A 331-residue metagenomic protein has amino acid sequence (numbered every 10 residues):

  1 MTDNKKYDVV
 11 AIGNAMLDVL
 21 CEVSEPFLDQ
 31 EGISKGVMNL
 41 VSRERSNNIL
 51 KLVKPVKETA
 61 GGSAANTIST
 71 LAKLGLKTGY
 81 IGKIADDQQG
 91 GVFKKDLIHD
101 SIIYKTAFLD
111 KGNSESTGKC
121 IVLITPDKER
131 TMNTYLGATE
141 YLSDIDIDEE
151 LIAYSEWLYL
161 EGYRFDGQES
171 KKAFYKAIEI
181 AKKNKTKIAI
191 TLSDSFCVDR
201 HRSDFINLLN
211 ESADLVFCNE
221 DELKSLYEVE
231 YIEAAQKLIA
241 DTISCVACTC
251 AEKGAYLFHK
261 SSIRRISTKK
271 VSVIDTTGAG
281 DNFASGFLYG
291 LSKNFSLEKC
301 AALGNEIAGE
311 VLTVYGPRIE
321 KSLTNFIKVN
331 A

Functional and structural regions predicted by a protein language model:
M1-I81, G91-V92: Glycine-rich phosphate/adenosyl-contacting loop at the front of the ribokinase-like
M1-V10, A15, D29-K35, L52 (+3 more regions): Conserved phosphate-binding/catalytic region of the ribokinase-like
N4, L151-A153, L209-N210, A240: A short, aliphatic-rich alpha-helical micro-motif
I68-K77, L123-T125, G290-K293: Alpha-helix C-terminal capping segments
T78, Y104, I188-A189, V246: Hydrophobic beta-strand scaffold residues
D96-S114: A glycine-rich helix N-cap at a beta->alpha junction
K105-K111, V122-Q168: Conserved phosphate-binding/catalytic loop of the ribokinase/pfkB sugar-kinase fold
W157-A234, K253-A255: Conserved beta-alpha-beta core of the PfkB/ribokinase-like small-molecule kinase fold
